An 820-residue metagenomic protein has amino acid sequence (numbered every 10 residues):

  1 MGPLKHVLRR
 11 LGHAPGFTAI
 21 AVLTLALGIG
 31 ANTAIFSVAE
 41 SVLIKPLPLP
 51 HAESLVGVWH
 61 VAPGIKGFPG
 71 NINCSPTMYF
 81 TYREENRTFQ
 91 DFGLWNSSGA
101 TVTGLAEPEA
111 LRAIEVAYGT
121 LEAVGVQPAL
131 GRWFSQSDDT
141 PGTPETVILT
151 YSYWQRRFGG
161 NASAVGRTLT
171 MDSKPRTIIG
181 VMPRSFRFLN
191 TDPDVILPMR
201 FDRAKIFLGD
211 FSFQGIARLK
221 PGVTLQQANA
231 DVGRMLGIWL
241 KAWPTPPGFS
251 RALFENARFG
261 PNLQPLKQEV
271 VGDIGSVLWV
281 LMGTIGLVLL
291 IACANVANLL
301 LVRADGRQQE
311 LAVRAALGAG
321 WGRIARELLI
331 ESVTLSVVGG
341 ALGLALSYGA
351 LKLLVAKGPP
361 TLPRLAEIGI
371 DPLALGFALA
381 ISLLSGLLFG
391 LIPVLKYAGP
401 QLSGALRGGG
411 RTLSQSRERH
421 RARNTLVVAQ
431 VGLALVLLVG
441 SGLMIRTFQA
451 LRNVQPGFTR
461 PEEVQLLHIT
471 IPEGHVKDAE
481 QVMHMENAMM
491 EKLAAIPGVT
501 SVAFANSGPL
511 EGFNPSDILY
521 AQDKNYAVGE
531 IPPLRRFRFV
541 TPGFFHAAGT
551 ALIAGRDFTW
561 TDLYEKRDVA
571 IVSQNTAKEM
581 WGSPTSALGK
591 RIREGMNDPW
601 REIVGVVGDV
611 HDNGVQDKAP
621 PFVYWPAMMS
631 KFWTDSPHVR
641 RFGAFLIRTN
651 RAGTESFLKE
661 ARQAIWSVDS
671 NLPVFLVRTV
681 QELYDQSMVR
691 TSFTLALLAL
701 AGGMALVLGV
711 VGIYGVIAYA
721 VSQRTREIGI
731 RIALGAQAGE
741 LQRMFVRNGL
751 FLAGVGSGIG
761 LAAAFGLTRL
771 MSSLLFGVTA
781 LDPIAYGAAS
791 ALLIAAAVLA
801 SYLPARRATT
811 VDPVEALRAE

Functional and structural regions predicted by a protein language model:
M1-I20, L49, G99, E107-A110 (+12 more regions): Membrane-helix entry/capping segments
M1-T18, L266-V271, L299-R326, I330 (+2 more regions): Alpha-helical transmembrane segments of integral membrane proteins
A14-V42, P46, I291-A294, S336-G340 (+5 more regions): Short, strongly hydrophobic transmembrane alpha-helices
L27-V56, H60-V61, A350-P360, L433-E462 (+3 more regions): Alpha-helical transmembrane segments
I35-V61, N86-T88, Q127, T191-D192 (+7 more regions): Membrane-proximal juxtamembrane linkers immediately C-terminal to transmembrane helices
V38, A297, V333-A405, R446-T447 (+1 more regions): Small-residue-rich transmembrane alpha-helices
R112-Q136, E145-W279, K352, M444 (+3 more regions): Mid-to-C-terminal secondary-structure elements that act as membrane-proximal/extracytoplasmic interface segments
A292-S336, V711-L750, S757, L770 (+2 more regions): Interfacial "coupling" helices/loops that link adjacent transmembrane helices in transporter permeases
